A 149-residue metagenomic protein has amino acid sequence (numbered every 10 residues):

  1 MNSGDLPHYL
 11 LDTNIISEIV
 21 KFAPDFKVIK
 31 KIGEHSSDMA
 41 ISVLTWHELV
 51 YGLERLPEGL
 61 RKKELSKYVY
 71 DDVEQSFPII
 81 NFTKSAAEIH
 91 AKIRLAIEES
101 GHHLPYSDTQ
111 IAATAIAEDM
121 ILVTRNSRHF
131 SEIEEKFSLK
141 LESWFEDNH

Functional and structural regions predicted by a protein language model:
S3-L10, V20, F26-A113, A117 (+2 more regions): PIN-domain endoribonuclease scaffold, especially VapC-family toxins
R125: Conserved acidic donor-binding loop of glycosyltransferase catalytic domains
R128-H129: C-terminal structural segments of small proteins and small subunits
